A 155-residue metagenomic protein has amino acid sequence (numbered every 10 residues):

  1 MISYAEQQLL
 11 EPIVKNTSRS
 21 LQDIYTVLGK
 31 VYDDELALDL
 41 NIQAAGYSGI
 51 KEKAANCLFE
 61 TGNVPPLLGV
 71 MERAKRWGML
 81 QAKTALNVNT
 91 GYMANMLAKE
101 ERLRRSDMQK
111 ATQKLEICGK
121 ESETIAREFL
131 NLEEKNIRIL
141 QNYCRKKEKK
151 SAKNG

Functional and structural regions predicted by a protein language model:
M1-V31, T90-E116: Alpha-helical bundle segments that constitute or directly flank the non-heme di-iron/ferroxidase center
Y4-I13, D34-E52, T90-M96, K120-L132: Alpha-helical scaffold segments that form or flank carboxylate-/histidine-based iron centers
K15-Q22, T26, A45, G49-E52 (+3 more regions): Generic structural signal for well-ordered, non-membrane alpha-helices
I24-Y32, L58-T61, A85, T112-E116 (+1 more regions): Secondary-structure edge/capping motif, primarily at the C-terminal ends of alpha-helices and the immediately following
A37-E72, L140-C144: Conserved alpha-helical segments that form or flank metal/cofactor-binding pockets of metalloenzymes
A44-A45, N63-A82, S122-L132, S151-G155: Charge-rich, acidic-biased intrinsically disordered regions
N56-Y92, M96-R105: Carboxylate-rich helix-loop segments that flank metal/cofactor sites and access channels in metalloenzymes
E100-G155: Preference for long, well-ordered alpha-helical segments
